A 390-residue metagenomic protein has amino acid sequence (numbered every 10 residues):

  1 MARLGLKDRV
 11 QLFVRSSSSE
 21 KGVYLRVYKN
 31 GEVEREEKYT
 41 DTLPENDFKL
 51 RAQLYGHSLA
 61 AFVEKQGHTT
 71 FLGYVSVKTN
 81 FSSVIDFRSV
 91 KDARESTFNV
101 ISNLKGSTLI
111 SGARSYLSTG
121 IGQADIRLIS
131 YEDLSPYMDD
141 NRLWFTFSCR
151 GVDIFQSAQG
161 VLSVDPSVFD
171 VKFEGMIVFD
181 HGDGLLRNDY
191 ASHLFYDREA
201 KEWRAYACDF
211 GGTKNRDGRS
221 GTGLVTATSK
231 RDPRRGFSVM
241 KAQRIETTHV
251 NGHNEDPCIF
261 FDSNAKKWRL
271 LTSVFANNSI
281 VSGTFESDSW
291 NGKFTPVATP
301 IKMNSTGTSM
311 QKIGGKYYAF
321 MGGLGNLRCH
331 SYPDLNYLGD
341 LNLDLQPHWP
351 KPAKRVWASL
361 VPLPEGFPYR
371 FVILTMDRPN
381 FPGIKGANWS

Functional and structural regions predicted by a protein language model:
M1-S390: Carbohydrate-active catalytic/glycan-binding domains of CAZyme proteins, especially the secreted or lumenal ectodomains
